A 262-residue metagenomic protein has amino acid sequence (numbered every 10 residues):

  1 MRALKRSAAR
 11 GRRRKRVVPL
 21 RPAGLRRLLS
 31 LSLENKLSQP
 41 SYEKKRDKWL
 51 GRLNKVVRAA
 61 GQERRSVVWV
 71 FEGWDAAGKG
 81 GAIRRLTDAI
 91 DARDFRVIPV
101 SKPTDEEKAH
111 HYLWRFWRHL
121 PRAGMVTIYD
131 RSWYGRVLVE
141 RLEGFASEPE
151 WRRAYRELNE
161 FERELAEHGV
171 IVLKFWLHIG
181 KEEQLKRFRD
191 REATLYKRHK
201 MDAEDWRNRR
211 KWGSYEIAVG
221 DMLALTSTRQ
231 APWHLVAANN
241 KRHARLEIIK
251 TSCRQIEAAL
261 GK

Functional and structural regions predicted by a protein language model:
M1-K262: Glycine-rich phosphate-binding loop of ATP-dependent small-molecule kinases
